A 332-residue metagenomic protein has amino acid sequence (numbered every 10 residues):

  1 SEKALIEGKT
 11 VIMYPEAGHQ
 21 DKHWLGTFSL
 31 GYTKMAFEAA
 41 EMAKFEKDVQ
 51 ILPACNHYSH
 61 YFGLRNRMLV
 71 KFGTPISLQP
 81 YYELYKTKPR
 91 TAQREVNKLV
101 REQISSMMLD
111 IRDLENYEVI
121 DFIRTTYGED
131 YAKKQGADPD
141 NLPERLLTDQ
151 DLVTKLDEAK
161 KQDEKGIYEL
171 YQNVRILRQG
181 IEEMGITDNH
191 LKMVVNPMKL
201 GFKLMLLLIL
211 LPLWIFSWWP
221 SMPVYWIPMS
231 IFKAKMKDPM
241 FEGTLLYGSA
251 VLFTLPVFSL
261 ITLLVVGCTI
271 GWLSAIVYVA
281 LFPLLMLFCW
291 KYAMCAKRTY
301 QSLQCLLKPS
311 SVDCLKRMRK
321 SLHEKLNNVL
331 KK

Functional and structural regions predicted by a protein language model:
S1-P197, Y278-K332: Non-catalytic C-terminal accessory region of glycerolipid acyltransferases and related lyso-lipid remodeling enzymes
G8-M13, K203-L204, M236-P239: Short amphipathic alpha-helical segments, especially helix-boundary/capping motifs
T126-D130, D238, G271: Alpha-helix boundary/capping detector
F202-W226, M240-A293: Alpha-helical bilayer-embedded segments of polytopic membrane proteins, i.e., transmembrane/intramembrane helices
Y225-K237: Active/binding-pocket-proximal capping segment
